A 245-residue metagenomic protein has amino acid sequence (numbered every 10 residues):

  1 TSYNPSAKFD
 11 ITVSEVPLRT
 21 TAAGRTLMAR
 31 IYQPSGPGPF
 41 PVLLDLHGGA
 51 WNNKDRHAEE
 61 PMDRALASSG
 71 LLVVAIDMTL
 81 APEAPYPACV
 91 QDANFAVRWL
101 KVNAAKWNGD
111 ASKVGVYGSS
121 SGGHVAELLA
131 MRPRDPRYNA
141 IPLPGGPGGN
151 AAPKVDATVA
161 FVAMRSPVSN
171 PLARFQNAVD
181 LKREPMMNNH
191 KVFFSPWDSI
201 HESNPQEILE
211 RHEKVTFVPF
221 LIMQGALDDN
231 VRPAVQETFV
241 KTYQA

Functional and structural regions predicted by a protein language model:
T1-P37: N-terminal cap/lid segment of alpha/beta-hydrolase-fold proteins
P5-K8, M131-G149, V155-A157, P167 (+1 more regions): Mobile cap/lid helix-loop segments that gate and shape the active-site cleft of serine hydrolases
A29, P39-G49: Short beta-strand element of the alpha/beta-hydrolase
H57-A75: Short amphipathic alpha-helix adjacent to the substrate-entry channel of hydrolases
A84-A105: Alpha/beta-hydrolase active-site loop
K101-Y117, P136-R137, P153: Gly/Ser-rich "nucleophile elbow"/oxyanion-hole loop immediately N-terminal to the catalytic nucleophile in hydrolases
T216, I222-Q224, D228: Short beta-strand/loop motif that positions the catalytic acidic residue of the alpha/beta-hydrolase fold
D229-T238: Conserved alpha/beta-hydrolase "acid-adjacent" motif
